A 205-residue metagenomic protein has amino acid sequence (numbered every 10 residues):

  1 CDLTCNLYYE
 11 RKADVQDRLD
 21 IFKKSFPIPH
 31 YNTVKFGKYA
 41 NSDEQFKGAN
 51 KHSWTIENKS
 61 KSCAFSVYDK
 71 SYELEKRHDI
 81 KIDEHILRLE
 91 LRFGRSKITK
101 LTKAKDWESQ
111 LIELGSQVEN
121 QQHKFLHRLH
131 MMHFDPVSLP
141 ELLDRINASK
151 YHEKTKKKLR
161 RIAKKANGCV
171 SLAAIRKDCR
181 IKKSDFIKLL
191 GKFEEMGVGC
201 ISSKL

Functional and structural regions predicted by a protein language model:
C1-V170, D178, M196-L205: Structured, helix-rich domain cores that form ligand/interaction pockets
K177-K188, E194-G197: Short, basic interhelical loop/turn and adjoining N-cap of the next helix at nucleic-acid- or acidic-partner-contacting
